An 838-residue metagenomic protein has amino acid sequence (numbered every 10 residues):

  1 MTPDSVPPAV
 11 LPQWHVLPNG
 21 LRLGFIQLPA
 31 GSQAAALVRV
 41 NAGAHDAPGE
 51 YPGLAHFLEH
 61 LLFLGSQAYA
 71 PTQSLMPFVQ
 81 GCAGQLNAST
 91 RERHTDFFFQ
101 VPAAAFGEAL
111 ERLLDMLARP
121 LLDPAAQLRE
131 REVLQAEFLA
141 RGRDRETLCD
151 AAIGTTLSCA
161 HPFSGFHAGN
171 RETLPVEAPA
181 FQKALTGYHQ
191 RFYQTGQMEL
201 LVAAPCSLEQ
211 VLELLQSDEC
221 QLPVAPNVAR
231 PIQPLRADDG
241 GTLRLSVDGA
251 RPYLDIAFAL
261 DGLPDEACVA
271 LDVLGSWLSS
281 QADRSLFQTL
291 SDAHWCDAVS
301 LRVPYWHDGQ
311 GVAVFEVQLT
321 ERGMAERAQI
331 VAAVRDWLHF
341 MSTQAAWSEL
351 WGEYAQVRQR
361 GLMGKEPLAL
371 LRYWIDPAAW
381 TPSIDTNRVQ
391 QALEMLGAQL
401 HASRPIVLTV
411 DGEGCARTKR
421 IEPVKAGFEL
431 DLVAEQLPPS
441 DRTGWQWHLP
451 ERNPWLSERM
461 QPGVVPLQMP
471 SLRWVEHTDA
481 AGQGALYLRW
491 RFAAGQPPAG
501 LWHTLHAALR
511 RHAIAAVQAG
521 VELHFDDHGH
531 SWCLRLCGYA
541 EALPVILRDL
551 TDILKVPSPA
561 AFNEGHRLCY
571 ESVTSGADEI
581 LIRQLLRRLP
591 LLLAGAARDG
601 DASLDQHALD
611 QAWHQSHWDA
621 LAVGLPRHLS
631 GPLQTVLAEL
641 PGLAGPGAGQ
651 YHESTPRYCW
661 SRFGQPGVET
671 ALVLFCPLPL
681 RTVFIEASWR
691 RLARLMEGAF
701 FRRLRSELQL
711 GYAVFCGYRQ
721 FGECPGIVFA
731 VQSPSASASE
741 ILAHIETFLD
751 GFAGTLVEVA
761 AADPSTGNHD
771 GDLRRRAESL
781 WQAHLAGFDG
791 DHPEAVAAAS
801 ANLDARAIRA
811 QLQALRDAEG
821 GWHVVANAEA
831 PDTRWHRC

Functional and structural regions predicted by a protein language model:
M1-P12, P18, Q461: Short, low-structural-confidence N-terminal segments
V6-A9, G81, A237-D238, Q518: Short solvent-exposed loop/turn micro-motifs enriched in small/polar/acidic residues
H15, L21-P29: A short, well-structured edge-of-sheet supersecondary motif
V16, A68-V228, S276, L286 (+4 more regions): Charge-rich, well-structured scaffold segments of protease-associated domains
I26-A30, N87-S89, L245-G249, P304-G309 (+4 more regions): Short glycine/proline-enriched loop/turn "hinge" motifs that connect secondary-structure elements and lie
Q27-F78, E137, E266-L278, D479-L523 (+3 more regions): Active/ligand-binding-proximal structured segments within catalytic/core domains that scaffold catalytic residues
L37-R39, A225-F287, A369-A378, A426-H503 (+1 more regions): His/Glu-based metal-binding/catalytic segments typifying zinc-dependent metallopeptidases
A42-A44, L260-G262, L319-G323, F492-A494 (+5 more regions): Beta-strand elements of well-folded, non-transmembrane domains
